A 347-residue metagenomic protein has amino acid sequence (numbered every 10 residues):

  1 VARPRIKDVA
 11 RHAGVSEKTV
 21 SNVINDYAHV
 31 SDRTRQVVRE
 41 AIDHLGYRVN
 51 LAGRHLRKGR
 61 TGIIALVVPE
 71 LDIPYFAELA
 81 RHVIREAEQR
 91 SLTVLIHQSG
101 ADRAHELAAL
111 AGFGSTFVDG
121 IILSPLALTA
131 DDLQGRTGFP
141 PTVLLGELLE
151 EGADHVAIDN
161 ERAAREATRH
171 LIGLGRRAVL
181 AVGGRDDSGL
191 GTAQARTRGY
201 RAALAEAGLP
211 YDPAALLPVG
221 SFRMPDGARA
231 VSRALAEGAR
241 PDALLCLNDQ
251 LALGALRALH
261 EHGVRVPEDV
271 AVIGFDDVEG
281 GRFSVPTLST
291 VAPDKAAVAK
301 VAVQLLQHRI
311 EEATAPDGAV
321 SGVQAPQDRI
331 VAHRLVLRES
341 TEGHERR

Functional and structural regions predicted by a protein language model:
V1-G62, E345-R347: N-terminal helix-turn-helix DNA-binding module of bacterial transcription factors
H12, E17-N22, R57-E70, H170 (+1 more regions): Short beta-strand segments enriched in small/hydrophobic residues
D32, L45-G112, T116-G120, D186 (+1 more regions): Amphipathic helical "hinge" segments at domain boundaries
L51, P69-E78, I96-H105, V156-E166 (+5 more regions): Hinge/beta->alpha junction and helix N-cap segments in small-molecule ligand-binding domains
F117-S124, L180-G183, L217, G238-N248 (+1 more regions): Periplasmic-binding protein-like
S124-E166, D186, L209-P210, Q250 (+1 more regions): Flexible loop/hinge segments that line or gate small-molecule binding clefts
A178, Y211-A215, R265-A271: Short acidic capping loops at alpha-helix termini that bridge into adjacent secondary structure
S232, A236-A243, N248-R347: Flexible loop/turn connectors
